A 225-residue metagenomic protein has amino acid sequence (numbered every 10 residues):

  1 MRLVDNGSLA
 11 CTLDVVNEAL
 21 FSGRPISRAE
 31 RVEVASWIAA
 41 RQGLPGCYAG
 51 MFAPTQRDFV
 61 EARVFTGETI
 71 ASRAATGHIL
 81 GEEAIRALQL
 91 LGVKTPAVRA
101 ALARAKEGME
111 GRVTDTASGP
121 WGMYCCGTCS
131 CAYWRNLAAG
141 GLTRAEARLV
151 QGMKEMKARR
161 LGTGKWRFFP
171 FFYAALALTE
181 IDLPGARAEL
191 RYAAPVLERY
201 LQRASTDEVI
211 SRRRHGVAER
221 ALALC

Functional and structural regions predicted by a protein language model:
M1-C225: Preference for long, amphipathic alpha-helical scaffolds in soluble/luminal domains and all-alpha bundles
